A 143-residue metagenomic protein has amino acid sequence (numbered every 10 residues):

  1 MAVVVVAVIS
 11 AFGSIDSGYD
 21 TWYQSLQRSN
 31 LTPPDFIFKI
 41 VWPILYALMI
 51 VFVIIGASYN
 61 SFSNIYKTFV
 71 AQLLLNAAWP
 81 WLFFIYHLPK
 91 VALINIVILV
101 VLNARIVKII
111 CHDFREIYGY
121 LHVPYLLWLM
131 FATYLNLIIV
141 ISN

Functional and structural regions predicted by a protein language model:
M1-S14: N-terminal signal-anchor transmembrane alpha helix
S17-L31: Membrane-interface helix termini and inter-helical loops of multi-pass transporters
Q27-R28, P89-I98, Y118-H122: Non-cytosolic membrane-interface motifs at loop->transmembrane helix junctions
P33-A47, H87-L99: Membrane-interface loop-to-helix entry segments
W42-I54, A71-L75, L99-V100: Core segments of transmembrane alpha-helices that mediate helix-helix packing or line hydrophobic substrate/ligand
S61-F69: Membrane-interfacial loop-to-transmembrane alpha-helix junctions, especially the N-terminal start
W81-V91, H112-D113, I139-N143: Membrane-interface helix caps and helix-loop-helix hairpins in membrane proteins
F114-N143: Terminal transmembrane helical module of multi-pass membrane proteins
